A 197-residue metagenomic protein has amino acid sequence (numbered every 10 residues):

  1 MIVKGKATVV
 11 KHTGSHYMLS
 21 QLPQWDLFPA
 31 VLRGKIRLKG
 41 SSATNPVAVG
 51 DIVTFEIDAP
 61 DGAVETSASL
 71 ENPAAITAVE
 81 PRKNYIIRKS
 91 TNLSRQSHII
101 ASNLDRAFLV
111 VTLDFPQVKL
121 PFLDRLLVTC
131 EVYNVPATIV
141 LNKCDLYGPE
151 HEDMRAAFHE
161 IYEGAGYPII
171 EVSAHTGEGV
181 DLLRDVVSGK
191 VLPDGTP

Functional and structural regions predicted by a protein language model:
M1-L120: N-terminal accessory targeting/assembly segments
G50, C130, N142: Residue-level signal for inorganic ion chemistry
N103-V111, N134-C144, A165-S173: Conserved beta-strand/loop subsegment of P-loop NTPase cores
L113-P116, C144-P149: Short histidine/acidic/glycine/proline-rich micro-motifs that form metal- and phosphate-coordinating active-site loops
L120-L123, H151-D153: Short amphipathic alpha-helical segments
P121-P136: Histidine-anchored nucleotide/phosphate-binding helix
L146-P197: Canonical P-loop GTPase G-domain recognition
